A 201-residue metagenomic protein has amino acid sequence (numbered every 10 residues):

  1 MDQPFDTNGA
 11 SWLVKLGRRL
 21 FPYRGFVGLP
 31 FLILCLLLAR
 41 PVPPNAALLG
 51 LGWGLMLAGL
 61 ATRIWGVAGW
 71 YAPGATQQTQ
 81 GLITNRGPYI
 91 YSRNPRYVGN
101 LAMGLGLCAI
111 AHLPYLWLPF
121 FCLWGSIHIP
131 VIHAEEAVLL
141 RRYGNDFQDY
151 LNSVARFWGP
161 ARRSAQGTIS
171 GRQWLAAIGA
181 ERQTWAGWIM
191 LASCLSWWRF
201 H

Functional and structural regions predicted by a protein language model:
M1-Y89, V98-H201: Membrane-anchoring alpha-helices and their flanking helix-loop junctions
S92: Conserved SAM-binding loop
